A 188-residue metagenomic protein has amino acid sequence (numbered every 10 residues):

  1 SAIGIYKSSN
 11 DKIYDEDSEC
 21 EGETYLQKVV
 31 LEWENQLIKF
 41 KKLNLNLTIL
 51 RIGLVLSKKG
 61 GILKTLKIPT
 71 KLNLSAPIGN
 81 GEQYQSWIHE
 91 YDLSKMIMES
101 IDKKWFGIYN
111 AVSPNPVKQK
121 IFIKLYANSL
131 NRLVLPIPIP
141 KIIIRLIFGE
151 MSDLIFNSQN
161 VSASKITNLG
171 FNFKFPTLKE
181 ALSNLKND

Functional and structural regions predicted by a protein language model:
A2-I13, V55-K59: Conserved catalytic-site region of short-chain dehydrogenase/reductase
N10-I49: Catalytic helix-loop patch of NAD(P)-dependent Rossmann-fold dehydrogenases
E21-L26, G53-G60, N80-I88: Glycine-rich "substrate-gating" loop/helix at the edge of Rossmann-like oxidoreductase active sites
V30-L31, L43-L45, L56-T65, E99-Y109: Glycine/proline-rich active-site loop of Rossmann-fold NAD(P)-dependent oxidoreductases
I38, K67-S75, Q83-V117: Alpha-helical substrate-binding/gating segment
M96, D102-E150, S183: Mid/C-terminal beta-alpha module of Rossmann-like enzyme folds, strongest in SDR-family dehydrogenases/epimerases
K120-K124, R145-N172: Conserved C-terminal active-site "lid" loop/helix of NAD(P)H-dependent oxidoreductases that clamps the redox cofactor
P176-D188: Amphipathic terminal alpha-helices
